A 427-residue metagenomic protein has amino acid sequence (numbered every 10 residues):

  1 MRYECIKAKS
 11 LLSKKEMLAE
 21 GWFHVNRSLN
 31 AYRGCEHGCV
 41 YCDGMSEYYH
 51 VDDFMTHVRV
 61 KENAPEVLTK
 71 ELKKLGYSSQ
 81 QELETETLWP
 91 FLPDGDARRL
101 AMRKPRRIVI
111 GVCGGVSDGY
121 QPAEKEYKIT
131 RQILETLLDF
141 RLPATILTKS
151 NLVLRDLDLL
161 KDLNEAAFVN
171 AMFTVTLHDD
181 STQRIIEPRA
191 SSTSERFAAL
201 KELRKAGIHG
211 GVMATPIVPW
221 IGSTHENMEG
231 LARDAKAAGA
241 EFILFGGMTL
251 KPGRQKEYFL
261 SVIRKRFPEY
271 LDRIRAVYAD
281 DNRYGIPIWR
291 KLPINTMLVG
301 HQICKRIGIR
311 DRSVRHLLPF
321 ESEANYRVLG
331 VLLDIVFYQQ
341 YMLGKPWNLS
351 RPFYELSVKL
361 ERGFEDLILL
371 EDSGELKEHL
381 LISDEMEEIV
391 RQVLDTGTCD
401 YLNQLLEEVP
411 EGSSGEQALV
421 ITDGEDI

Functional and structural regions predicted by a protein language model:
M1-Y32, V40-M172, H178-R184, T193 (+1 more regions): Conserved Radical SAM active-site core
R2-K7, L11-K14, E226-Y338, K345-V358 (+1 more regions): Auxiliary Fe-S-binding modules of radical SAM enzymes
V112-G114, T145-K149, M172-T176, G211-T215 (+2 more regions): A cross-family glycoside hydrolase active-site/sugar-binding cleft signature
L138, R204, R233-K236: Non-catalytic positions within long, well-ordered alpha-helices that form the structural scaffold/packing of enzyme
N151-L154, V218-G230: Active-site glycine- and acidic-residue-rich loops that bind and position anionic ligands or nucleotide-like cofactors
H178-T182, I186-R189, E202-T224, G246-L250 (+1 more regions): Conserved strand-turn element in the central/C-terminal portion of the radical SAM core barrel that lines
V314-D426: Long, highly charged, low-complexity intrinsically disordered interaction regions that mediate electrostatic DNA/RNA
